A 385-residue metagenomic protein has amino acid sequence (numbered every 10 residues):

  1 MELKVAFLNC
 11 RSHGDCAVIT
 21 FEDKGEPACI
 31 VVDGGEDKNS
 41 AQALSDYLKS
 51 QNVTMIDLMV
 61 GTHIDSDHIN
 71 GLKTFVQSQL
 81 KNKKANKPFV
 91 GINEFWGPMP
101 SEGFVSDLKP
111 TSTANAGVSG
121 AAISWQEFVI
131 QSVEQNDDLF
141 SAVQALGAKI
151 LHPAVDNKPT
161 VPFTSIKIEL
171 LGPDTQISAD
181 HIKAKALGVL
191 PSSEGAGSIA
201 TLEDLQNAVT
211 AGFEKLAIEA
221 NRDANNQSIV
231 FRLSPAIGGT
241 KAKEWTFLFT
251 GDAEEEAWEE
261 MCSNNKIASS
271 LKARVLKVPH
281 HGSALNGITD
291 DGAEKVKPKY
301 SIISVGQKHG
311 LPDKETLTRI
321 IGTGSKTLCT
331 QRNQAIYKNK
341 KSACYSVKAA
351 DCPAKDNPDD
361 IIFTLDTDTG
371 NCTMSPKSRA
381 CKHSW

Functional and structural regions predicted by a protein language model:
M1-K4, T74-F247, S325-K326, T330-W385: Flexible, acidic/histidine-containing loops and adjacent segments that form or flank the divalent-metal
M1-M55, N225-E259: Conserved beta-strand hairpin/beta-sheet module of binuclear metal-dependent hydrolase folds, prominently
F7-N9, G35-D37, N221, L276-G282 (+1 more regions): Short, flexible loop segments at the rims of nucleotide/cofactor-binding pockets, characterized by
H13-D15, D37-N39, I64-N70, E102-V105 (+4 more regions): Active-site environment of divalent metal-dependent phosphoester hydrolases
V18, C29-D33, D57-G61, N93-P98 (+5 more regions): Structural recognition of the beta-strand scaffold that forms the well-ordered cores of secreted hydrolase catalytic
P27-A28, K38-F95, K266-S283, K297-S301: Active-site metal-binding motif and surrounding structural segment of the metallo-beta-lactamase
W96, S106, N265-P353: Long, structured stretches of catalytic cores involved in phosphate-ester chemistry, encompassing
F231, I237-I267, L271-A284, D290-A293: Long, well-ordered mid-to-C-terminal structural blocks that present hydrophobic/aromatic surfaces
